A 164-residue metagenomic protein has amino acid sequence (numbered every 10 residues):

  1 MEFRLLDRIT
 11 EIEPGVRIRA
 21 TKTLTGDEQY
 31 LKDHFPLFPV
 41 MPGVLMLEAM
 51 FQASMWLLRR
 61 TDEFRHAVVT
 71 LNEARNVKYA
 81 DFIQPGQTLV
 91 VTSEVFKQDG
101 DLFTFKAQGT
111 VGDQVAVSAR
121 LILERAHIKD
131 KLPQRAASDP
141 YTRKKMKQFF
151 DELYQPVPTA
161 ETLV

Functional and structural regions predicted by a protein language model:
M1-M41, T159-V164: Catalytic strand-loop segment that frames the active site of acyl-thioester-processing enzymes
F3-L5, L89, F103: Hydrophobic core residues within well-ordered beta-strands of beta-rich domains
L6, L71-A74, T104, S118: Hydrophobic residues on conserved beta-strands that form the core of alpha/beta folds
D7-T10, R75, A80, E94-F96: Conserved positions in beta-strands of structured domains
P14-G15, P85, F96-V164: HotDog/MaoC-like acyl-thioester-processing domains
K22, T92-V95: Short, hydrophobic/aromatic-enriched beta-strand segments in well-ordered soluble domains
F35-P42, L47-W56, L71: Compact, glycine-rich, soluble single-domain proteins
S54-V90, E124-A126: Hydrophobic beta-strand-centered segment that forms part of the acyl-chain substrate-binding groove
